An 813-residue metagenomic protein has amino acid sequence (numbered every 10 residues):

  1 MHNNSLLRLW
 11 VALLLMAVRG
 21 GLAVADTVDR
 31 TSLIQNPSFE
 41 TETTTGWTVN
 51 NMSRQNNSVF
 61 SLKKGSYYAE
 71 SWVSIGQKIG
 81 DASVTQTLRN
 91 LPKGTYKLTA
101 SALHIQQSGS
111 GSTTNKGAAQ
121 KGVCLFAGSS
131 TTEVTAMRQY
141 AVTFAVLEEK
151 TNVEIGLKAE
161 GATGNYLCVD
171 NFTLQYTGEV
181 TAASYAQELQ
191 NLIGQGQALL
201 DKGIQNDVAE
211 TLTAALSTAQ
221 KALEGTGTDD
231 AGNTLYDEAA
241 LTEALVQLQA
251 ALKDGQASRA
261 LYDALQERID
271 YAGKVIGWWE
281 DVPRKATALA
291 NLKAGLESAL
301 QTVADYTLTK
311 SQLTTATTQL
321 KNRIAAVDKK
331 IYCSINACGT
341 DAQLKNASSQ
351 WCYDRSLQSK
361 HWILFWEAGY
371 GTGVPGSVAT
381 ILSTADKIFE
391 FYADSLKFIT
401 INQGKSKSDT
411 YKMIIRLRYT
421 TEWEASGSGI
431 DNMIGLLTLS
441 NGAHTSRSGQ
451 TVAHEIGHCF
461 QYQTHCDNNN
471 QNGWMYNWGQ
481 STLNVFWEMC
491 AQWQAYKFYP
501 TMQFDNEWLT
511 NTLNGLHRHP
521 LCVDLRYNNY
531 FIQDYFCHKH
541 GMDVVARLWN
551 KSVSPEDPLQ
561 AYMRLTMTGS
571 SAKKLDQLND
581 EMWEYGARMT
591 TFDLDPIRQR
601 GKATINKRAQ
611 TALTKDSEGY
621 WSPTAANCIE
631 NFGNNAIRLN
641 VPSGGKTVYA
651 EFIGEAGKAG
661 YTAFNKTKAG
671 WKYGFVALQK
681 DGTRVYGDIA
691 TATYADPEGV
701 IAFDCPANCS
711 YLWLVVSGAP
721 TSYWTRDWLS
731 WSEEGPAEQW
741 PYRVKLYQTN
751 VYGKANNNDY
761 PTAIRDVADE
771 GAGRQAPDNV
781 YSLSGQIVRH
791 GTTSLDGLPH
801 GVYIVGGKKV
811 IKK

Functional and structural regions predicted by a protein language model:
S38-K78: Extracellular glycan-recognition surfaces and repeat-rich motifs
F39, D81-S112, Y140-F144, F172 (+1 more regions): Extra-cytoplasmic beta-strand recognition segments
G80-D81, A159-T177: Extracellular carbohydrate recognition
G122-K150, A162, I689-E698: Extracellular carbohydrate recognition and processing domains and analogous Trp-centered ligand-binding platforms
Y332-M433, G442-I456, F460-T464, N470 (+1 more regions): Zn2+-dependent metallopeptidase catalytic core
L436-N506, T510: Zinc-dependent metallopeptidase catalytic helix centered on the HExxH motif and its immediate flanking segment
D557-P761: Beta/coil-rich, acidic/histidine-enriched accessory regions frequently appended to metallopeptidases
P761-K813: C-terminal outer-membrane/trafficking sorting elements
